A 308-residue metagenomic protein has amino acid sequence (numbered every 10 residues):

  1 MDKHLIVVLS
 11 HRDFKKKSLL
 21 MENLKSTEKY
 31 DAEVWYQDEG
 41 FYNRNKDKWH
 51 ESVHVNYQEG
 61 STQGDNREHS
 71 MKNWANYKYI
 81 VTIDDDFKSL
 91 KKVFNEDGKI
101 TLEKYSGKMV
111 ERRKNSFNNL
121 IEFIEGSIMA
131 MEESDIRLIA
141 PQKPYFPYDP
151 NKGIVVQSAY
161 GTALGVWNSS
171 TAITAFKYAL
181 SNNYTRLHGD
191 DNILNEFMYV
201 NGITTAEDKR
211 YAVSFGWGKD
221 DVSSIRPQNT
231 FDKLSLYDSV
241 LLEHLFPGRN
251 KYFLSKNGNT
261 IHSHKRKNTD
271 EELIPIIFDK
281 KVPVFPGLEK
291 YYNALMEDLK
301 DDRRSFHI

Functional and structural regions predicted by a protein language model:
D2-V8, D31-V34: Hydrophobic targeting segments
H4-L5, R12, K16, L20 (+1 more regions): C-terminal catalytic/acceptor-binding lobe
V8-E28, F41-R44: Short, well-formed alpha-helical segments that are part of the catalytic scaffolds of diverse glycosyltransferases
V8-S10, Y36-D38, A140, E243: Short beta-strand/turn micro-motifs composed of small residues that flank or help shape donor/cofactor-binding pockets
R12-F14, T62, D86-S89, P144-P147 (+2 more regions): Short, solvent-exposed loop/turn segments at secondary-structure junctions
V34, I80-D84, R137-Q142, T205-K209: A structural signal for short, well-ordered beta-strand segments and their strand-loop junctions that often border
W35-I83, K88-K108: Active-site-proximal specificity loops/subdomain of glycosyltransferases
L90-G189: Conserved catalytic core of nucleotide-sugar-dependent glycosyltransferases
